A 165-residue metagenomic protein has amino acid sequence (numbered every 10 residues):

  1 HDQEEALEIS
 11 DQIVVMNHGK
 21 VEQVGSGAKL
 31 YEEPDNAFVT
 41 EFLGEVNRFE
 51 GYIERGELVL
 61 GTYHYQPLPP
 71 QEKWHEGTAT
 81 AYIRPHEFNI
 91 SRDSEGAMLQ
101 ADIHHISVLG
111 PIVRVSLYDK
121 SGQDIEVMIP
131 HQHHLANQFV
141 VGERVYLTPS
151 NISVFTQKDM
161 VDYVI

Functional and structural regions predicted by a protein language model:
H1-Y65: Internal alpha/beta loop-helix hairpins
V46, E57-I165: Non-catalytic connector elements of ABC transporters
